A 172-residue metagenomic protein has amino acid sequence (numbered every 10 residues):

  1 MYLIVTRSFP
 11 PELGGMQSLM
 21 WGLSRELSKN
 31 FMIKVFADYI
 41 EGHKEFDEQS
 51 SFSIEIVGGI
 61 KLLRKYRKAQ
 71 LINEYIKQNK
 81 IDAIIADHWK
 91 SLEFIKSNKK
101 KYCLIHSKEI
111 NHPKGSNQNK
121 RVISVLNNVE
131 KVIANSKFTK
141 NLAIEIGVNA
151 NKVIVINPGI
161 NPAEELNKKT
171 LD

Functional and structural regions predicted by a protein language model:
M1, E48-S50, L166-D172: Nucleotide-sugar donor-binding and catalytic loop/hinge architecture of NDP-sugar-dependent glycosyltransferases
Y2, A83-I85, K96-N111, I133: Active-site proximal beta-strand in glycosyltransferases
T6-L13, L19-R64: N-terminal strand-loop element at the rim of the active site of nucleotide-sugar-dependent glycosyltransferases
Y39, F138, G159: Carbohydrate-associated surface elements
R64-R67, K99-Y102, S107-N128, P162: Nucleotide-sugar donor phosphate/pyrophosphate-binding loop at the beta->alpha transition of glycosyltransferases
A69-K80: Short, well-structured alpha-helical segments in soluble
A86-S91: Short His-centered aromatic/hydrophobic patch
P113-S116, I144, A150, G159-D172: Acidic anion/phosphate-binding donor-loop and adjacent secondary structure in glycosyltransferase catalytic cores
